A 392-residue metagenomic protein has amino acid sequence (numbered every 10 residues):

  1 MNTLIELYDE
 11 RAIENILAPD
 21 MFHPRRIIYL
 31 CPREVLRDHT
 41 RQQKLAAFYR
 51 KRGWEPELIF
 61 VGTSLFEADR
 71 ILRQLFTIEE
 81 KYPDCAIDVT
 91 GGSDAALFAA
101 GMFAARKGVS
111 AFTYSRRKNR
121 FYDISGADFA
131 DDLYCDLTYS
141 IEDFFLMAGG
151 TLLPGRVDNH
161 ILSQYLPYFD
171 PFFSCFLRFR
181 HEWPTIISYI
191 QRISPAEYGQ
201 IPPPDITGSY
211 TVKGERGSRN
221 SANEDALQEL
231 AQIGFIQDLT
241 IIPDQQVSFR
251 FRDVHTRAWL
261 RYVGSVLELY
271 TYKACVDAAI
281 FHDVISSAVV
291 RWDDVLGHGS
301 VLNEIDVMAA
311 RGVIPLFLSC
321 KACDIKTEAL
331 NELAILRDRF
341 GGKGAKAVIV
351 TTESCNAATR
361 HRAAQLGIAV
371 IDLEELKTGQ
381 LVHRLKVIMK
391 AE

Functional and structural regions predicted by a protein language model:
M1-C85, F98-K273, D277-H282, A288-L302 (+6 more regions): Long, low-complexity, Lys/Arg-enriched
V89-S93: Trp/Phe/Arg-rich N-terminal binding region typifying the photolyase-homology
D94, C323-I325, E353-A357: Short Gly/Pro-enriched loop/turn and capping motifs at secondary-structure junctions
C275, V307-A309, P315-D324, L333: Conserved catalytic cores of phosphodiester-cleaving nucleases, focusing on short active-site segments
A329: Glycine-rich, small/acidic residue-mixed loop/short-helix segments
